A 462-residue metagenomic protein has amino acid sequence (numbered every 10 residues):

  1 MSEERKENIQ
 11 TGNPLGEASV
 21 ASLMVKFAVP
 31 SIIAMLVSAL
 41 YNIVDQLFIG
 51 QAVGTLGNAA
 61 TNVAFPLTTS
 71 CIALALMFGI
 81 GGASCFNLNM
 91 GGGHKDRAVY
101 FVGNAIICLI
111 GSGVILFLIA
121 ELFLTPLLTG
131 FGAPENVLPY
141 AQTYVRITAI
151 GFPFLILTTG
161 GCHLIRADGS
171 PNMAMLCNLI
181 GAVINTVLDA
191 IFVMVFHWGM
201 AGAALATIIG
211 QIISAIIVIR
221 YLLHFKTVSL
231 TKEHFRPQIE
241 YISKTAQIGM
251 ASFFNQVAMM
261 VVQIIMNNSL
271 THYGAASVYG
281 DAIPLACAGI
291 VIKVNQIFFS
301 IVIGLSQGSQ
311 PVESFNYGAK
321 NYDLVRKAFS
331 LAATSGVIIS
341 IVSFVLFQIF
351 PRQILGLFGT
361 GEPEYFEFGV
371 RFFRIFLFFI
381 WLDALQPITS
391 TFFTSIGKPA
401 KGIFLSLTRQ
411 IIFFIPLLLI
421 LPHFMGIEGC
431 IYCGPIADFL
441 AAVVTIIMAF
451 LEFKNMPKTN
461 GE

Functional and structural regions predicted by a protein language model:
M1-A28, F86-P153, V195-M250, E313-F379 (+1 more regions): Short alpha-helical transmembrane segments in multi-pass integral membrane proteins
E17, A21-L40, V44, L67-L74 (+6 more regions): Residue-level signal for short hydrophobic patches within transmembrane helices of multi-pass membrane transporters
K26-D45, I147, T158, G181 (+3 more regions): Transmembrane helical elements of multi-pass membrane transporters/channels
L40-A59, L128-E135, I191-W198, M260-I290 (+4 more regions): Helix-terminus/linker motif at the lipid-water interface of multi-pass membrane proteins
T55-P66, A141, V145, A204 (+2 more regions): Small-residue hotspots at the loop-to-helix junctions and early N-terminal turns of transmembrane alpha-helices
N58-L118, L155-A174, L285-V345, I349-P351 (+1 more regions): Small-residue-rich hydrophobic transmembrane alpha-helices
S70-A73, N185-D189, A215-I219, I297 (+3 more regions): Hydrophobic transmembrane alpha-helices of multi-pass small-molecule transporters
T148-R166, A174-A182, A203-I216, I303-S306 (+3 more regions): Short runs within selected transmembrane alpha-helices of multi-pass transporters and secretion channels
